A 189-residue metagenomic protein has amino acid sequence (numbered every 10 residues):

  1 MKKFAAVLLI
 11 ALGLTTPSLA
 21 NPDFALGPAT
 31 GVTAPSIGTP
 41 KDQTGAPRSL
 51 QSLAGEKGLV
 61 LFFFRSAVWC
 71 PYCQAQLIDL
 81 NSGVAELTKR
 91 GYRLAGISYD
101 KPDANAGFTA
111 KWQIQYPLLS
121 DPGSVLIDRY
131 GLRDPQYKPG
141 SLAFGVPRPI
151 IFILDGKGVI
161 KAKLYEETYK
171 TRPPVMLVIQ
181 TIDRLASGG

Functional and structural regions predicted by a protein language model:
A5-T16: Bacterial N-terminal signal peptides
A20-Q51: N-terminal "domain-start" segment that seeds a small globular fold
P35-S36, L61, R148-I150: Short loop/turn microsegments at loop-to-beta-strand junctions
Q43-T44, G123, K157: Residue-level recognition of short loop/turn positions
L53-Q74, I78: Short active-site neighborhood of thiol/selenol oxidoreductases, capturing the structured segment around
Q74-S124: Structural microenvironment flanking redox-active thiols in thiol-disulfide oxidoreductases
T109-R148: Short, internal strand/loop/helix patches that form the active-site neighborhood or redox-interaction surface
A143-G189: Thiol-/selenol-based redox modules, centered on thioredoxin-like and closely related oxidoreductase domains
